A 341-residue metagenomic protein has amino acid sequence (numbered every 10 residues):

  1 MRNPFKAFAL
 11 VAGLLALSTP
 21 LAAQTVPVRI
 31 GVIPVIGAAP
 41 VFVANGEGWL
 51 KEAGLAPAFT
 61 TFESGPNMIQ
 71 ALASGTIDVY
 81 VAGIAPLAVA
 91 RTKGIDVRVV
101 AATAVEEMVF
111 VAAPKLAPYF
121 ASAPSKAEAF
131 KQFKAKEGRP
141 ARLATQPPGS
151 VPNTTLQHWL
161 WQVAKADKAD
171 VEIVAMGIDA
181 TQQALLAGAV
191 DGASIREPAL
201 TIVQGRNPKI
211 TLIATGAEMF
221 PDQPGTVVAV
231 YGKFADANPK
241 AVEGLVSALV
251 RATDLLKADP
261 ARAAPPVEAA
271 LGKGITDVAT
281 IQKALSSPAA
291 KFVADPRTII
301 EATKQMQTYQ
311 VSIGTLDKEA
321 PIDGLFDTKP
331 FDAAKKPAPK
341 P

Functional and structural regions predicted by a protein language model:
Q24-V35, L55-T61, P140-T145, E172-V174: Short, well-ordered beta-strand elements
P27-G46, E63-G65, P148-G149: Extracytoplasmic "Venus flytrap"
P40-A44, T60-R98, M108-A112, K131-K134 (+3 more regions): Pocket-flanking alpha-helical
D96, T103-V174, D179, G232 (+1 more regions): A conserved helix-loop-strand patch within extracytoplasmic ligand-binding domains of the periplasmic binding
V97-A104, E172-V174, K209-D222: Short beta-strand->loop
A180-A270: Pocket-lining segment of extracytoplasmic ligand-binding domains
D236-D317: Secondary-structure end/capping motifs
Q307-P341: Conserved C-terminal helix/tail region of periplasmic/extracytoplasmic solute-binding proteins
